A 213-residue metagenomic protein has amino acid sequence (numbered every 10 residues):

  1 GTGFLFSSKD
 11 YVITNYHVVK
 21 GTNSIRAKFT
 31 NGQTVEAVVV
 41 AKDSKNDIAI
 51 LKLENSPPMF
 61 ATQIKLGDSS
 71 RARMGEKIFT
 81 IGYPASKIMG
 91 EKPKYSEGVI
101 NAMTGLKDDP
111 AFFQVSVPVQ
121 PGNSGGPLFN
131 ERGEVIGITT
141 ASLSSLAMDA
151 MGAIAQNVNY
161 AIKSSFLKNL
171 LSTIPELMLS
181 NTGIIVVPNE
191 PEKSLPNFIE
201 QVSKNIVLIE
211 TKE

Functional and structural regions predicted by a protein language model:
G3-L5, A37-V39, I100, L128: Conserved hydrophobic positions within beta-strands
F4, P118-T139: Catalytic nucleophile loop of clan PA
S7-G90, D108-F112, L177-N189: Conserved active-site neighborhood of the chymotrypsin/trypsin-like protease fold
V40-A41, V117-V119: Short Gly/Pro-enriched turn/cap motifs at secondary-structure boundaries
V40-K42, M103, E131, I138-A141: Residue-level recognition of beta-strand microenvironments
M59-A61, Y83-E91, V135-E213: C-terminal cap/linker of serine protease catalytic domains
L66-R73, G90, K94, V119-N123 (+3 more regions): Soluble non-cytosolic domains of exported or imported proteins
